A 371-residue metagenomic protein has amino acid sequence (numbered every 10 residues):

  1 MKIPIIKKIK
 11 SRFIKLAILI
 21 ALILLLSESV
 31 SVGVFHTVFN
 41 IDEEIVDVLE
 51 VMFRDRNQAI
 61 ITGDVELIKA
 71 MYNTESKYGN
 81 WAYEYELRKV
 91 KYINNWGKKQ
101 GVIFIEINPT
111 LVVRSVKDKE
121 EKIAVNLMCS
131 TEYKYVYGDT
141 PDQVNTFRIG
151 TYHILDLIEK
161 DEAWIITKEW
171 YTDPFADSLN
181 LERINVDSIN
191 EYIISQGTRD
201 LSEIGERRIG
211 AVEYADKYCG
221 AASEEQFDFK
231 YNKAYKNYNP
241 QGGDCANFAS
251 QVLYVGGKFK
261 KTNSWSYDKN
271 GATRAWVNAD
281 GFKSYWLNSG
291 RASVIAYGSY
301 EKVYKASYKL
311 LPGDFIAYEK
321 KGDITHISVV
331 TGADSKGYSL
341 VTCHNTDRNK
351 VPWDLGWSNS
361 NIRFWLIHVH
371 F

Functional and structural regions predicted by a protein language model:
K2-L22, V30-G33, V38: N-terminal Sec-pathway targeting helices
F35-K99, V255: Core segments of small alpha/beta cavity-forming domains
R88-D139: Surface-exposed, charged secondary-structure patches
P109-S115, T151-I158, S328: Hydrophobic/aromatic beta-strand elements that line small-molecule binding cavities or substrate pockets in beta-rich
K117, N270-L340: ...with weaker cross-activation on analogous glycine-rich loops/strands in unrelated enzymes
D142-Q196, S339-H344: Short beta-strand edge/turn micro-motifs at domain boundaries
I193-W276: N-terminal capping segments
L340-T346, W353-F371: Low-complexity, Gly/Ser/Thr/Pro-rich intrinsically disordered linker/tail segments
